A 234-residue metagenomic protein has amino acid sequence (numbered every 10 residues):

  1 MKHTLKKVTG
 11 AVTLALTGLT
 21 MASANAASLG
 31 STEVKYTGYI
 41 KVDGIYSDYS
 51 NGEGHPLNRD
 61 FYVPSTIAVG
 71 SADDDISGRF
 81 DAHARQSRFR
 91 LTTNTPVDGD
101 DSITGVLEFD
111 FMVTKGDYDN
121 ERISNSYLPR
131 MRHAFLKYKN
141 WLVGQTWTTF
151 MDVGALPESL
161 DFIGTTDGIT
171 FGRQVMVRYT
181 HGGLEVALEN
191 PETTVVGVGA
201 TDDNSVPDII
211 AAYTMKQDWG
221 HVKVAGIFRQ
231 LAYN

Functional and structural regions predicted by a protein language model:
M1-S28: Gram-negative bacterial Sec-dependent N-terminal signal peptides
A27-L57, S65-V195, D203-K216, H221: Outer membrane beta-barrel
E192-V198, R229-N234: Active-site-proximal beta-alpha loop/turn segments in soluble metabolic enzymes
Q217-N234: Detector for outer-membrane/organellar transmembrane beta-barrel domains, recognizing the amphipathic beta-strand
